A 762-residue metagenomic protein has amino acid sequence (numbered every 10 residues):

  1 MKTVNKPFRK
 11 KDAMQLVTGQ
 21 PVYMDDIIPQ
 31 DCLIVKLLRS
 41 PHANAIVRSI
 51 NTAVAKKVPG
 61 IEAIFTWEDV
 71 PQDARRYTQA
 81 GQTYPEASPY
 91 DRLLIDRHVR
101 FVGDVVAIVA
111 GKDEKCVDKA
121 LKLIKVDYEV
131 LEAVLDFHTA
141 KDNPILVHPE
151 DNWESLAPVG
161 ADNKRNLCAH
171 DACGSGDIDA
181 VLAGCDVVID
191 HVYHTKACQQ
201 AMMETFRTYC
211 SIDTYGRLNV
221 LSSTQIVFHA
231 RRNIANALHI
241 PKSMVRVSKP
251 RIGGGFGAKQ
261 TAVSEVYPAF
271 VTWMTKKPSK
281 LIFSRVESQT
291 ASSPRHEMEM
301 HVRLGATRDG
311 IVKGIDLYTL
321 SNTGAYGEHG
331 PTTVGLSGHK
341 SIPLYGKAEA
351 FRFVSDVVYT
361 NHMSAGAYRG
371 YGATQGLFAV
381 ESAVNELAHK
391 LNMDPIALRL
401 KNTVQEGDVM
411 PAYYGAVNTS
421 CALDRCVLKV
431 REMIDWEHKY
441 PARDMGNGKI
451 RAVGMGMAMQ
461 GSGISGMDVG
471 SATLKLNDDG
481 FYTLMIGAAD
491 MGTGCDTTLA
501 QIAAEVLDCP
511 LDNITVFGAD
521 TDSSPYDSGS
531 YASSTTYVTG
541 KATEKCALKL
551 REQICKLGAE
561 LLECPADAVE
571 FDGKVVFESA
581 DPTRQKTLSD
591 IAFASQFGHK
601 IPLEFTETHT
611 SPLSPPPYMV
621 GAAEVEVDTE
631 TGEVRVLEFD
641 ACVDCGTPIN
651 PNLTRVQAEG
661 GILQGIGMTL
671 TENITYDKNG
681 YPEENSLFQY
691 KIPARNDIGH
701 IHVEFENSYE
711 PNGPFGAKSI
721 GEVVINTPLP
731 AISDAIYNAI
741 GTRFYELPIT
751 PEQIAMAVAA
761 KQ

Functional and structural regions predicted by a protein language model:
M1-D162: Flexible, low-hydrophobicity surface segments
K6, D12-Q15, Q82-P85, A161-T208 (+5 more regions): Glycine-rich loop/linker segments at domain edges
W67-E68, H239-M244, M274-S279, R308 (+2 more regions): C-terminal catalytic domains of large/alpha subunits in multi-subunit enzymes
A74-Q79, A120-L123, S222, R231-N233 (+11 more regions): Short acidic, glycine/serine/threonine-rich loops at helix termini
P85, R97-H98, P241-K249, W273-S284 (+1 more regions): Conserved catalytic cysteine-centered active-site region of acyl-thioester-dependent Claisen-condensing enzymes
V147-L238, T403-F481, P612, E683-D697 (+1 more regions): Helix-loop-helix junctions that connect adjacent transmembrane helices in secondary transporters/permeases, recognized
R232, G253-K276, K280-L281, C495-A503: Thiamine diphosphate
S462-S524, T539: Catalytic phosphate/nucleotide-handling subdomain of diverse soluble enzymes
